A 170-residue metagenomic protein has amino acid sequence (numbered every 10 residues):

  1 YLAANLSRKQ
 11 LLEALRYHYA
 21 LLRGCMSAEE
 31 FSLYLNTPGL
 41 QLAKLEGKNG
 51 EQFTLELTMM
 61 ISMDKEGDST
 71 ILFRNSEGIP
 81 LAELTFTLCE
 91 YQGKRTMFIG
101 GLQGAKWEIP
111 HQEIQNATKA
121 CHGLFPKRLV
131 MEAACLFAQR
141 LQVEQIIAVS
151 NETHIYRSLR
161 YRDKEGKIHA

Functional and structural regions predicted by a protein language model:
Y1-A117: Non-catalytic substrate-recognition and accessory regions of acyl/acetyltransferase enzymes
E83, Y91-A170: Acyl-donor binding region in acyl/amide transferases
